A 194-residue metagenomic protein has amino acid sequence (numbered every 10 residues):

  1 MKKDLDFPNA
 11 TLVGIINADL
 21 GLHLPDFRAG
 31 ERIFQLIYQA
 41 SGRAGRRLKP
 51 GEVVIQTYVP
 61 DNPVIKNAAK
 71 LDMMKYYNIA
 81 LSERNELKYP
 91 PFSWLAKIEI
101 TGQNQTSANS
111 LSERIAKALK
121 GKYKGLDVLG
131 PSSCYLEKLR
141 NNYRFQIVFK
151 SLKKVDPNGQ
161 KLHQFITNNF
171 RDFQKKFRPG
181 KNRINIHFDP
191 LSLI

Functional and structural regions predicted by a protein language model:
M1-G30, Q39-I194: Accessory helical-bundle/CTD segments and flexible terminal tails appended to RecA-like ATPase motors
L36: Glycine-rich S-adenosyl-L-methionine
